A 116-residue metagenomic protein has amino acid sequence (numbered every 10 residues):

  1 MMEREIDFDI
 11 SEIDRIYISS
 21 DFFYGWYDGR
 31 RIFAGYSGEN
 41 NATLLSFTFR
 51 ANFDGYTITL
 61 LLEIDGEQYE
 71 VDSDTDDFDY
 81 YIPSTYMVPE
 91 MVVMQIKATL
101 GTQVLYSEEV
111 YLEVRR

Functional and structural regions predicted by a protein language model:
M2-R116: N-terminal assembly/attachment segments of tailed bacteriophage virion structural proteins
